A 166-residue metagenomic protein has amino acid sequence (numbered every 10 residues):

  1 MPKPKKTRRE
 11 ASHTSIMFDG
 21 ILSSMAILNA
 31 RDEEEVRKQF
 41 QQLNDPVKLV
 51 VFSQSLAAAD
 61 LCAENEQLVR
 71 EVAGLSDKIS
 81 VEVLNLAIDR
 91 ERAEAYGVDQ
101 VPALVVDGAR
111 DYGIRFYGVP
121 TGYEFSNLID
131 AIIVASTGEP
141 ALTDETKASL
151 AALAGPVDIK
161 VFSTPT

Functional and structural regions predicted by a protein language model:
K3-T7: Polybasic, lysine-rich low-complexity intrinsically disordered segments
R9, H13-S23: Short, positively charged and aromatic/hydrophobic N-terminal segments
Q39-L75, A152-T166: Local sequence-structure signature of Cys/Sec-based thiol-disulfide redox active-site neighborhoods
P46, R90-I114: Structural micro-motif
P46, V83-N85, V101-L104, A135 (+1 more regions): Catalytic cores of nucleotide-enabled group-transfer and carboxylate-activating enzymes in metabolic and assembly-line
D77-D89: Thiol-based oxidoreductase modules, predominantly thioredoxin-like and allied folds used for disulfide exchange
V105-E139: Non-catalytic, surface beta->alpha helical segment in thiol-disulfide oxidoreductase systems
A135-L153: Long, charged amphipathic helices and adjacent flexible linkers at domain junctions
